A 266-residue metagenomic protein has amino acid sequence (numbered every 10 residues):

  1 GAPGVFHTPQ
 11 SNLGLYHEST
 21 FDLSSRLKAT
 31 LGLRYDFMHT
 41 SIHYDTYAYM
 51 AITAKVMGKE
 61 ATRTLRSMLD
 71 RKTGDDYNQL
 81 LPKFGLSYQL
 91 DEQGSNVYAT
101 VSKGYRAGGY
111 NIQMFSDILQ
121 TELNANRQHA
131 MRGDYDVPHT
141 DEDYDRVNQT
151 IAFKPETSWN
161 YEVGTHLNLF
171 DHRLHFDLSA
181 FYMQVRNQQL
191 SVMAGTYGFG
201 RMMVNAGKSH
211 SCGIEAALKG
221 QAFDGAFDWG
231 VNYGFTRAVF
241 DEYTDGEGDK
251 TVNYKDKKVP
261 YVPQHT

Functional and structural regions predicted by a protein language model:
G1, D45-K55, Q113-E122, V192-M202 (+1 more regions): Flexible, surface-exposed loop regions and adjacent strand-edge segments of Gram-negative outer-membrane beta-barrel
G4-F6, R71-D75, T150-K154, M203-G207 (+1 more regions): Outer-membrane beta-barrel domain signature
T8-Q184: Structural signature of Gram-negative outer-membrane beta-barrels, strongest in the C-terminal barrel of TonB-dependent
S25-R26, R173-R186, M202-T266: Gram-negative outer-membrane beta-barrel transporters
Y110, L190, F240: Short glycine-/acidic-enriched loop or helix-start segments at secondary-structure transitions that form or flank
